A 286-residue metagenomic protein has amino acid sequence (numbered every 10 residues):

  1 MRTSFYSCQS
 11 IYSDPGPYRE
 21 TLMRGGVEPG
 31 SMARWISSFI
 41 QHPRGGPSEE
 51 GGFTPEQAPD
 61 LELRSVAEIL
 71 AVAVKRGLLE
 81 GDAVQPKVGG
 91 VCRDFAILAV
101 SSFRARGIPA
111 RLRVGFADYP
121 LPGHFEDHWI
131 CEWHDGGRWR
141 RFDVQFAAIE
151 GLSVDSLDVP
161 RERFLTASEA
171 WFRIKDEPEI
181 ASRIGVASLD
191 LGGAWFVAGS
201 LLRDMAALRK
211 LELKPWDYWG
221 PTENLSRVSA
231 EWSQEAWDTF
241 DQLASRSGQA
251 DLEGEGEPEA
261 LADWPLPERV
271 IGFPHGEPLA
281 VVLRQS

Functional and structural regions predicted by a protein language model:
R2-P86: Secondary-structure boundary elements
R2-S13, A33-P43, S48-P55, G115-W129 (+1 more regions): His-Asp-centered catalytic microenvironments across diverse enzyme cores, prominently the transglutaminase-like
E20, R24, E68-A71, Q234-D238 (+3 more regions): Polar/charged alpha-helical tracts
E20-T21, P29, S102, I130-D135: Functionally constrained cores in energy, signaling, and assembly domains
E56-W129: Active-site neighborhood of thiol-dependent amide/isopeptide-bond enzymes
W264, R269-S286: A eukaryote-biased signal for long
